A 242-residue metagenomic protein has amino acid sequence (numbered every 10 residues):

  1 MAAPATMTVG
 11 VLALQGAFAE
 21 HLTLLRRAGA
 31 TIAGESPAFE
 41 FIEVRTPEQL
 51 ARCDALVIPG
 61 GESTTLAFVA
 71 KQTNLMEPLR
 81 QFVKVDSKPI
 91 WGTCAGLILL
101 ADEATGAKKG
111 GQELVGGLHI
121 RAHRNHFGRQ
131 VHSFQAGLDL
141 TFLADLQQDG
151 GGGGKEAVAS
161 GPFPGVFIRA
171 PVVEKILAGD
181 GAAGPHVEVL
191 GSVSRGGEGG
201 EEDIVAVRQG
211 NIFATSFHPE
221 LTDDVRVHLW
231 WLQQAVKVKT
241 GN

Functional and structural regions predicted by a protein language model:
M1-V85, V225-N242: N-terminal beta1-alpha1 cap of cysteine-dependent amidohydrolase-like domains
A2, G152-A157, G161-N242: C-terminal and late-domain segments of enzyme folds
M7, P37-F39, K88, E113 (+3 more regions): A structural micro-motif
V9, L66, G128, V166-I168 (+1 more regions): A residue-level signal for conserved active-site and pocket-lining positions in enzyme catalytic cores
L14, A95, F217: Cofactor-binding loop segments of dinucleotide-utilizing enzymes, especially the Rossmann-like FAD- and NAD(P)+-binding
G16, L97, A104, V172 (+1 more regions): Short, glycine/serine-rich, charged loops/turns that create anion-binding and catalytic segments at active sites
V57-I58, G92, T215: Redox-cofactor binding/interface segments in oxidoreductases and associated redox assembly factors
E62-L146: Cysteine-nucleophile active-site neighborhood
